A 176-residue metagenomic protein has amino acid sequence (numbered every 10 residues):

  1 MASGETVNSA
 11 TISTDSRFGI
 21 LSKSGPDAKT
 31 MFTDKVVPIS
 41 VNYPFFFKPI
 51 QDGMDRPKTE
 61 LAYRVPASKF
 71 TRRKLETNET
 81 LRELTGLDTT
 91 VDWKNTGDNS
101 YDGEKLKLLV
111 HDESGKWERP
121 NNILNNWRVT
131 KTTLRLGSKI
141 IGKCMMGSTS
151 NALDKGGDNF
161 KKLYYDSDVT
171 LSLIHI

Functional and structural regions predicted by a protein language model:
M1-I174: Phosphate/NTP-binding elements of NTP-utilizing enzymes
